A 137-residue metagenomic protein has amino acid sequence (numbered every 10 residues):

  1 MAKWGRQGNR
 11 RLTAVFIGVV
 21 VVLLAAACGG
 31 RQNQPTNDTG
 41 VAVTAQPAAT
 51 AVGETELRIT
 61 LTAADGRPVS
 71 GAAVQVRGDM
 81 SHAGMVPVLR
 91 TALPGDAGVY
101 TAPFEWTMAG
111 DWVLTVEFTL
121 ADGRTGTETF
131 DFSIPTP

Functional and structural regions predicted by a protein language model:
M1-A26: Sec-dependent bacterial lipoprotein signal peptides
C28-P137: N-terminal soluble domains immediately following signal/targeting peptides that reside in extracytoplasmic
